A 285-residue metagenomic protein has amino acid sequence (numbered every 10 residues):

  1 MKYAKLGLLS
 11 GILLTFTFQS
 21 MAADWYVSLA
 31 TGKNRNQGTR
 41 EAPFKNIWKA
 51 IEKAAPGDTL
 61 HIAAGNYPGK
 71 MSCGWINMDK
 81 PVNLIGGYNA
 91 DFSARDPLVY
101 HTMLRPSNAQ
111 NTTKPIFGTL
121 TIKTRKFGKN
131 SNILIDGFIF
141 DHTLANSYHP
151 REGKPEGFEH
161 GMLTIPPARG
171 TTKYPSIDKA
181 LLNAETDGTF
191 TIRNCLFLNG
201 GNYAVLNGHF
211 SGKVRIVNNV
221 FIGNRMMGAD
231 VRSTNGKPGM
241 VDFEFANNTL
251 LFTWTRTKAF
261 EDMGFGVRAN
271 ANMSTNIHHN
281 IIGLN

Functional and structural regions predicted by a protein language model:
M1-L8: Bacterial N-terminal signal peptides that target proteins for export
I12-S20: Hydrophobic h-region of N-terminal signal peptides that target proteins for export in Gram-negative bacteria
Q19-K49, A64-N66: Right-handed parallel beta-helix/beta-solenoid
A23, D58, G74, K80-V82 (+10 more regions): The right-handed parallel beta-helix/beta-solenoid scaffold, focusing on the short coil/turn and N-cap positions
W48, P56-D96: N-terminal extracellular ligand-recognition/capping segment immediately after the signal peptide
M71-C73, A94, N108-A109, K114-I116 (+6 more regions): Short glycine/acidic-rich loop motifs that flank beta-strands on beta-rich extracellular proteins
V82-G170: Right-handed parallel beta-helix/beta-spiral solenoid domain characteristic of secreted/periplasmic
G86, S131-L144, E159-T171, D187-Y203 (+3 more regions): Right-handed parallel beta-helix
